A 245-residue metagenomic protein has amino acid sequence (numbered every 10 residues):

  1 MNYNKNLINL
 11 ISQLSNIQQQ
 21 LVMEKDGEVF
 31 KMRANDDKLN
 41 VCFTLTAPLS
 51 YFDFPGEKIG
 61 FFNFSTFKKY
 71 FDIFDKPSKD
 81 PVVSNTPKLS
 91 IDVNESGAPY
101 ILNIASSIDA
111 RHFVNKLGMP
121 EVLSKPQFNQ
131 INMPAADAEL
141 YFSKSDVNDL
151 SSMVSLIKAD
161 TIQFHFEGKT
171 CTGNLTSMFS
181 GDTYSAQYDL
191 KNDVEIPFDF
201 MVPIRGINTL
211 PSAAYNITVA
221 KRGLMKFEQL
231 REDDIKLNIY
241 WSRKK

Functional and structural regions predicted by a protein language model:
M1-F113, M133-K245: DNA polymerase processivity clamps
N115-M133: Long, charge-dense
